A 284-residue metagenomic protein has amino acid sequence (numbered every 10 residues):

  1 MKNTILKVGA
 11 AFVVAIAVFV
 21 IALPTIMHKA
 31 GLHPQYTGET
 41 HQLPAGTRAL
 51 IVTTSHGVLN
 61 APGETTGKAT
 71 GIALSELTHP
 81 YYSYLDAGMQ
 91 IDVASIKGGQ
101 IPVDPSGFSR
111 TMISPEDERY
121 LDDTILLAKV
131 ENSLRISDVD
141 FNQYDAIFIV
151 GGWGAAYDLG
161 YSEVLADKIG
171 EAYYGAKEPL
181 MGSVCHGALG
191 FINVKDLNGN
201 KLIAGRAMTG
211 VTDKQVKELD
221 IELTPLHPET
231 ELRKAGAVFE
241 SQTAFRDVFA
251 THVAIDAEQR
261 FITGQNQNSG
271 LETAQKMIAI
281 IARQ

Functional and structural regions predicted by a protein language model:
K2-E178, L189-Q284: Extended, subdomain-level signal for the structured scaffold at the beginning of enzyme domains
S183-A188: Short, thiol/selenol-centered motifs that function as redox-active sites or metal-ligating centers
